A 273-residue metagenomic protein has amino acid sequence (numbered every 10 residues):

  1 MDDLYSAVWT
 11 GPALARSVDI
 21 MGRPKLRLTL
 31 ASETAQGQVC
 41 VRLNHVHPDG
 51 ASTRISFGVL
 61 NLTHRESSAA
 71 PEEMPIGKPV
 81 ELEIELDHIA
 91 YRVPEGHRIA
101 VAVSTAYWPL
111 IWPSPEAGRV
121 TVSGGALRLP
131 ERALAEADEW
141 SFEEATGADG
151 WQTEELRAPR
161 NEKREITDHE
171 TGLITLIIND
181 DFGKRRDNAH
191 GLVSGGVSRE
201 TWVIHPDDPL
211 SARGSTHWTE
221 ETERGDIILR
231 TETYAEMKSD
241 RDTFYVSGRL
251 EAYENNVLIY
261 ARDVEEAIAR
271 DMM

Functional and structural regions predicted by a protein language model:
M1-M273: Intrinsically disordered, low-complexity Ser/Thr/Gly-rich stretches
